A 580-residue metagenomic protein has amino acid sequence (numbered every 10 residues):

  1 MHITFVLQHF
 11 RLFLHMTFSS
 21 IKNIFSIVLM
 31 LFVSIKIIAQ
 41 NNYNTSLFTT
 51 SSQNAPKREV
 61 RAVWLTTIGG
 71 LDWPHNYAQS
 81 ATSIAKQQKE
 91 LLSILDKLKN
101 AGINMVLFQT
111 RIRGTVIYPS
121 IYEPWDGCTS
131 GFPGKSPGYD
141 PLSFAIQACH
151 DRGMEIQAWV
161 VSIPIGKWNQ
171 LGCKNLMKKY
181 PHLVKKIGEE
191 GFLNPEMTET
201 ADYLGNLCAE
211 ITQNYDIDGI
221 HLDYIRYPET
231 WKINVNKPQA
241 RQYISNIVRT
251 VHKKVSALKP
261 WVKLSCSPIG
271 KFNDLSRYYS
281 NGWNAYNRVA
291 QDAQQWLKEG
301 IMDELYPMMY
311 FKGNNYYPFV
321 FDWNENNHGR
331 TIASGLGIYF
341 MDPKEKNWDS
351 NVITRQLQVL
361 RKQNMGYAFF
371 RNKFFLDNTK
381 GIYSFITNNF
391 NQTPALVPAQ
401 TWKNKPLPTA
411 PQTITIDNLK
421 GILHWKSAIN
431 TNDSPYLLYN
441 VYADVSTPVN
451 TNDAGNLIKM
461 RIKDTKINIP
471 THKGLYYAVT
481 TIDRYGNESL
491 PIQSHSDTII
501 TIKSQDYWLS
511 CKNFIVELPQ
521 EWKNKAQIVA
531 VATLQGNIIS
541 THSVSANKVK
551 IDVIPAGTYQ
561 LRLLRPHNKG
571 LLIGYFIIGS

Functional and structural regions predicted by a protein language model:
T66-Q88, Q157-E210, N214: Active-site-adjacent "subsite" loops/lids of carbohydrate-active enzymes
K89-T115: Catalytic domains of carbohydrate-active enzymes, especially glycoside hydrolases
E155-K167, H221, A240-Y286, I332-G335 (+1 more regions): Aromatic-lined carbohydrate-recognition surfaces of secreted/lumenal glycan-active proteins
A293-Q294, I301-N314, A333-W402: Substrate-binding cleft of secreted/luminal carbohydrate-active enzymes
N388-D433, G486-I499: Pro/Thr/Ser/Gly-rich low-complexity, intrinsically disordered linker/stalk tracts
A428-D453, N524-I528: Solvent-exposed loop/turn segments flanking beta-strands in beta-repeat/beta-sandwich domains
I469-N487: Beta-strand-rich modules
I500-K503, T558-S580: C-terminal tail/sorting-segment detector
